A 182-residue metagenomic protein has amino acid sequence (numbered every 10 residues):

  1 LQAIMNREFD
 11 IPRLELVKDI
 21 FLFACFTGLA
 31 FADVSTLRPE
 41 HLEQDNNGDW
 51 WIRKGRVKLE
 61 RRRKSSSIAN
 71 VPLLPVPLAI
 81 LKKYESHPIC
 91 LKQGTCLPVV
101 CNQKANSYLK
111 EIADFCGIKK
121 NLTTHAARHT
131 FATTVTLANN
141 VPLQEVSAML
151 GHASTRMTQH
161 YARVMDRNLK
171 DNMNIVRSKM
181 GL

Functional and structural regions predicted by a protein language model:
L1-F31, S35, N139: Basic, Lys/Arg- and aromatic-enriched nucleic-acid-binding interface segment
A3-I4, T36-K82: Conserved tyrosine-mediated DNA breakage-rejoining catalytic core shared by Y-recombinases
L16-K18, V99-Q103, K119-N139: Short basic/aromatic active-site micro-motif
L22, F26, A32-D33, E111 (+2 more regions): C-terminal catalytic core of tyrosine-transesterase DNA break-rejoin enzymes
H41-D49, K119-K120, N140-H160, D171: Short, polar N-cap/turn motifs at the start of nucleic acid-interacting alpha helices
R56-K58, L78, N102, L137 (+1 more regions): Catalytic-site neighborhood detector that most strongly recognizes the C-terminal catalytic loop/helix of tyrosine
P72-K119: Active-site/catalytic core of tyrosine-dependent DNA strand-transfer enzymes
L91, V176-L182: C-terminal secondary-structure termini that scaffold catalytic or DNA-interacting sites
